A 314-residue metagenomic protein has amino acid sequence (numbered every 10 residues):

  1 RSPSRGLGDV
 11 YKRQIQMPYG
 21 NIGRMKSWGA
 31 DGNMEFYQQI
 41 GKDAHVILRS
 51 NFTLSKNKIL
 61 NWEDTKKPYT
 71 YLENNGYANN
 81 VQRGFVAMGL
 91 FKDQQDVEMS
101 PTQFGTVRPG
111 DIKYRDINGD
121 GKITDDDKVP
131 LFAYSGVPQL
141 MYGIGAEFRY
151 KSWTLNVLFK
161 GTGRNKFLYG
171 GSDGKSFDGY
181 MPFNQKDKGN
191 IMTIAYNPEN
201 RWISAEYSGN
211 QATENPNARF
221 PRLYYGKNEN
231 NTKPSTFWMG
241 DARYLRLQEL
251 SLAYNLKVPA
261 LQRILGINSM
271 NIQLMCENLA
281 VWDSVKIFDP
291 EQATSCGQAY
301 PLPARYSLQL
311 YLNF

Functional and structural regions predicted by a protein language model:
R1-Y11: Single conserved hydrophobic/aromatic residue that forms the stacking wall/gate of nucleotide- or nucleobase-binding
I15-Q16, R24-A30, F52-K58, P138-Y142 (+3 more regions): Transmembrane beta-barrel architecture of outer-membrane proteins
G23-K26, A30, Y37-G136, G171-N217: Conserved small-residue
D31-N33, L302-F314: Outer-membrane beta-barrel "beta-signal"
G32, L48-S50, V157, I272-L274 (+1 more regions): Membrane-embedded beta-strand positions of outer-membrane beta-barrel proteins
F36-Q38, F52-K58, Y150-S152, G161-N165 (+4 more regions): Transmembrane beta-strands of outer-membrane beta-barrel pores
G41-K42, S152-V157, P259-A260: Repeated loop/turn-to-beta-strand initiation elements of outer-membrane beta-barrel proteins
T162-G266, M270: Extracytoplasmic gating/loop element in the C-terminal half of outer-membrane beta-barrel translocons and assembly
